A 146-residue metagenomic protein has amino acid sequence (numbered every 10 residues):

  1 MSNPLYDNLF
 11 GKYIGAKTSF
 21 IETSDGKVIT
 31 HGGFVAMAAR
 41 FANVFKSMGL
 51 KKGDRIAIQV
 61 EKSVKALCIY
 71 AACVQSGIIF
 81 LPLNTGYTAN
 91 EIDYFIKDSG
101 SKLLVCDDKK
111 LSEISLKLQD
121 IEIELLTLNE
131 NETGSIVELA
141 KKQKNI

Functional and structural regions predicted by a protein language model:
M1-F20, A36: A short N-terminal helical cap/helix-turn-helix that marks the beginning of AMP-binding/adenylate-forming
S19-S63, L67-A71, T88-D93: Conserved AMP-binding/adenylate-forming core of the ANL superfamily
L50, D98, Q119-D120: Alpha-helix termination/capping residues and helix-transition junctions
E61, C106-E113: Adenylate-forming
E61-L81, T85-A89, D98-L103: A short helix-loop-beta submotif of the ANL/AMP-binding
L83-N84, D107, N129: Short beta->alpha connector loops at strand-helix junctions that form conserved, small/polar/Pro-enriched
L111-I146: ANL superfamily adenylate-forming
